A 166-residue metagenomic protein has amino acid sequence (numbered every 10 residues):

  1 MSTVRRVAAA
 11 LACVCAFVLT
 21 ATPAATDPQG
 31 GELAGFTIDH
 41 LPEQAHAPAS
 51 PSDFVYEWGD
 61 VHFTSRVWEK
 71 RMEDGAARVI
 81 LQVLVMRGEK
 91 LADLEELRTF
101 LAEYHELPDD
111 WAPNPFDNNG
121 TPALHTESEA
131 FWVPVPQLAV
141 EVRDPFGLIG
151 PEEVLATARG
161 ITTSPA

Functional and structural regions predicted by a protein language model:
M1-S2, H62, V83, L155: General helical secondary-structure elements
M1-T26: Secretory targeting and sorting signals
A8, V14-A16, G30, I38 (+2 more regions): Generic N-terminal initiation segments characterized by hydrophobic and/or small/turn-forming residues
A9, Q137-D144: A near-ubiquitous, low-amplitude feature marking generic local secondary-structure context
D27-E129, V135-P136: Short, solvent-exposed recognition patches
E141-A166: Surface-exposed amphipathic alpha-helical segments
